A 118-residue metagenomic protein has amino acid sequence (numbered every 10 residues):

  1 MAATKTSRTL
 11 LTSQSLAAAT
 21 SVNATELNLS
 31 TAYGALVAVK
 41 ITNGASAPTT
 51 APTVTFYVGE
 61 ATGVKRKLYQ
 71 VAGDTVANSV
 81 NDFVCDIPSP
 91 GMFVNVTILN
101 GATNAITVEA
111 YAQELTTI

Functional and structural regions predicted by a protein language model:
M1-L16, E114-I118: Short, intrinsically disordered N-terminal pre-domain segments
S7-T12, T62-V71: Surface-exposed loop/edge segments in extracytoplasmic proteins
L11-T31, T42-T55, A61, T75-D82 (+1 more regions): Surface-exposed ligand/attachment interfaces on beta-rich extracellular proteins
Y33-V39, I87-I106: Noncatalytic modules at the cell exterior or secretory-pathway interfaces, chiefly beta-strand-rich lectin/adhesion
I41-N43, I98-N100, A112-E114: Short beta-strand segments enriched in hydrophobic/aromatic residues within well-folded beta-rich domains
E60-A61, T117: Short loop/turn segments immediately following beta-strands, especially the blade-tip and inter-blade linker loops
K67-Y69, S79-D86: Mid-chain, well-packed structural core segment of small domains
T103-I118: C-terminal edge strands of extracellular/lumenal beta-sandwich accessory domains
